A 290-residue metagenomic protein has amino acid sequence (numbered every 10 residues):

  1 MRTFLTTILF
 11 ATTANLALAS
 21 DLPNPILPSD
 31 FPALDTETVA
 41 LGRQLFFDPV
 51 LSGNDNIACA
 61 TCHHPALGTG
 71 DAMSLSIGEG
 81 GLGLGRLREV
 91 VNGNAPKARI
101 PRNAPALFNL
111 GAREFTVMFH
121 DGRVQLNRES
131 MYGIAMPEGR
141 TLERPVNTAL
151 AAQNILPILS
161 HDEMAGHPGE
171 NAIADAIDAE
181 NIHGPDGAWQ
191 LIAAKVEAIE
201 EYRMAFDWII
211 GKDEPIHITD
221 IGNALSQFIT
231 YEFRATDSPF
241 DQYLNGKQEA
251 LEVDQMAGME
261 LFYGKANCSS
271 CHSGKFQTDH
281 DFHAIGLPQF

Functional and structural regions predicted by a protein language model:
M1-F4: Positively charged n-region of N-terminal signal peptides that target proteins for export
T6-N15: Bacterial N-terminal signal peptides
L18-F290: Periplasmic c-type cytochrome electron-transfer domains
